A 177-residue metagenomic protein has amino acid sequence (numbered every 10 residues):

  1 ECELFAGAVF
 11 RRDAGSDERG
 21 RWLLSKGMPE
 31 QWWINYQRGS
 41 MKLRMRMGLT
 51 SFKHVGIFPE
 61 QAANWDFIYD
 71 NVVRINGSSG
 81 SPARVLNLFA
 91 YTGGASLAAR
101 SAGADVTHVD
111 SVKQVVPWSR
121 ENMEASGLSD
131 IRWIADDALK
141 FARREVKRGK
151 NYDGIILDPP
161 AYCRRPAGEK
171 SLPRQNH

Functional and structural regions predicted by a protein language model:
E1-P59, D66: Non-catalytic substrate-recognition/targeting regions of SAM-dependent transferases
P59-G80: Conserved alpha-helix/loop element of class I SAM-dependent methyltransferases that forms part of the SAM/SAH-binding
G80-Y91: Conserved class I S-adenosyl-L-methionine
T92-A104: Conserved SAM-binding loop of SAM-dependent methyltransferases across substrates and taxa, primarily the Class I
D105-D110: Conserved SAM-binding motif I beta-strand of class I
V112-I156: S-adenosyl-L-methionine
P159-P160: Switch II (G3) loop of P-loop NTPases
K170-H177: Glycine-rich S-adenosyl-L-methionine
